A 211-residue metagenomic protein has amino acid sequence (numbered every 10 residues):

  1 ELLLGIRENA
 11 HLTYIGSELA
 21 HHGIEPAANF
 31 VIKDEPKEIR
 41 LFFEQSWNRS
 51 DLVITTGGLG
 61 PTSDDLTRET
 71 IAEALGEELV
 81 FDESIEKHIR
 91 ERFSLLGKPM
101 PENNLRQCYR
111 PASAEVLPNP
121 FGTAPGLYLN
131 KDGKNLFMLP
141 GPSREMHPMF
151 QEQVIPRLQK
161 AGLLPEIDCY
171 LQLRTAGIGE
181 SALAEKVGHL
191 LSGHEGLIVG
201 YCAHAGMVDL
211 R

Functional and structural regions predicted by a protein language model:
E1-F30, D34: Glycine-rich phosphate/diphosphate-binding loop of Rossmann-like nucleotide-binding domains
L3, G60-D64, M207-D209: Short, active-site-adjacent cap segments at secondary-structure transitions
I24-E25, F30-E44, A176, L183: N-terminal phosphate-binding loop and adjacent alpha-helix
P26-N29, V53-G57: Short beta-strand segments at enzyme active-site cores
E38-L41, N48, D65-A161: Proline/glycine-rich low-complexity loops and linkers
E44-T55: Short, structured active-site "lid" loops
T55-S63, P140: Glycine-rich beta-strand-to-loop/alpha-helix junction loops that act as flexible
L129-R211: Accessory alpha-helical/coil subdomains and C-terminal extensions that flank or cap enzyme catalytic cores
